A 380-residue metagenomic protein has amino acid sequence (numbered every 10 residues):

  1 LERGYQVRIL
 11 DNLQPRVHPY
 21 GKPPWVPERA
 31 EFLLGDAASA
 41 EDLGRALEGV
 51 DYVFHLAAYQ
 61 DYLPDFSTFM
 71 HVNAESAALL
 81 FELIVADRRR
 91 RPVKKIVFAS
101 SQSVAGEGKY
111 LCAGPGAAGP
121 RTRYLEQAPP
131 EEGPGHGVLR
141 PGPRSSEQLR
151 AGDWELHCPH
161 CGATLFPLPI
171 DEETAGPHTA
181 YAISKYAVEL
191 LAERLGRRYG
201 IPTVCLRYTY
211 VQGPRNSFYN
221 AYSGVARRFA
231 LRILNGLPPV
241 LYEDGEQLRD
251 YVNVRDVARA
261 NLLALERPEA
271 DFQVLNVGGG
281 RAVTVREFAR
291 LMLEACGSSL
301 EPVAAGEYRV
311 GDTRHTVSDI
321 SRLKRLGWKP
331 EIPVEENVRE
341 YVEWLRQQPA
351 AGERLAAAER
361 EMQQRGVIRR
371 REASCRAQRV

Functional and structural regions predicted by a protein language model:
L1-Y208, R379-V380: N-terminal Rossmann-like NAD(P)+-binding domain of SDR-like oxidoreductases, especially those catalyzing
E2, L234-V380: C-terminal substrate-binding subdomain of Rossmann-fold SDR/epimerase-dehydratase oxidoreductases
R16-V17, A105-G108, P214-R215, T284-V285 (+1 more regions): A short beta-to-alpha transition loop/helix N-cap that caps and shapes the active-site region
A58-Y62, S101-V104, Y210-N216, E246 (+2 more regions): Active-site proximal helix/loop that lines the substrate pocket of Rossmann-like NAD(P)-dependent oxidoreductase domains
D65-T68, N216-A221: Short, solvent-exposed loop/turn segments at secondary-structure boundaries
A77-A78, Y186-E193, A226-A230, R259 (+1 more regions): Conserved active-site helix of classical SDR/Rossmann-fold NAD(P)-dependent CH-OH oxidoreductases
V138, L156, L165-P177, T203 (+4 more regions): A conserved pocket-lining segment of Rossmann-fold NAD(P)-dependent short-chain dehydrogenase/reductase
